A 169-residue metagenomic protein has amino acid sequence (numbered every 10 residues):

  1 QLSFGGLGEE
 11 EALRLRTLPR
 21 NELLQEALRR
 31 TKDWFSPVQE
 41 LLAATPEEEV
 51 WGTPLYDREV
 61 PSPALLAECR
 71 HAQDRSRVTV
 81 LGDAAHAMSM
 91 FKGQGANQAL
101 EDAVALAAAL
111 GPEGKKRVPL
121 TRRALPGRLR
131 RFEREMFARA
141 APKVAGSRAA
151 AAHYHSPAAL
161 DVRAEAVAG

Functional and structural regions predicted by a protein language model:
Q1-G169: FAD-dependent flavoprotein oxygenase/oxidase catalytic domain
